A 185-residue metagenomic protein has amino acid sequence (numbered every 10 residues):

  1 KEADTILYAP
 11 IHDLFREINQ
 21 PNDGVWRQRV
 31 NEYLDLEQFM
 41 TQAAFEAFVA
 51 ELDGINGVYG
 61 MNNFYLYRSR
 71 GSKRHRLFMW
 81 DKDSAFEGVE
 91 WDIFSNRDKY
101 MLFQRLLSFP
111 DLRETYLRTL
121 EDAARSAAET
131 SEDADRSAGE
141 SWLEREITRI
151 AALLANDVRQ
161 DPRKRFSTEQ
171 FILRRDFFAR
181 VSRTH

Functional and structural regions predicted by a protein language model:
A3-H185: Middle-to-C-terminal accessory/interaction subdomains
